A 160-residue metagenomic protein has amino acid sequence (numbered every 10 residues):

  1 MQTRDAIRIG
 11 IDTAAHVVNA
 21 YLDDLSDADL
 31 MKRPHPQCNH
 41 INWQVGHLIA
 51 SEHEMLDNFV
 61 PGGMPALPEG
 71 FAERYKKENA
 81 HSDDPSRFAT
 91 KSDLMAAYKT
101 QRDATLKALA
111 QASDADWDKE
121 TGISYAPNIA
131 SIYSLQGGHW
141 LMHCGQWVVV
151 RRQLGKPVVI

Functional and structural regions predicted by a protein language model:
M1-D5: Basic/polar N-terminal segments that are highly enriched at the extreme N-terminus, encompassing both cleavable
R8-D12, N19, D29-E78, G122-I160: Short, contiguous alpha-helical
I11, A15-V18, L22, M55 (+2 more regions): Hydrophobic alpha-helical core bundles mediating ligand binding, dimerization, or RNAP-core interactions
L22, D27, C38, A72 (+3 more regions): Generic secondary-structure boundary/loop-capping signal
D24-M31, A108-D118, R152-P157: Surface-exposed helix-capping loop/turn segments at secondary-structure junctions
E78-D116, S131-Q136: Acidic/histidine-rich alpha-helical segments that form the ligand environment of transition-metal centers
